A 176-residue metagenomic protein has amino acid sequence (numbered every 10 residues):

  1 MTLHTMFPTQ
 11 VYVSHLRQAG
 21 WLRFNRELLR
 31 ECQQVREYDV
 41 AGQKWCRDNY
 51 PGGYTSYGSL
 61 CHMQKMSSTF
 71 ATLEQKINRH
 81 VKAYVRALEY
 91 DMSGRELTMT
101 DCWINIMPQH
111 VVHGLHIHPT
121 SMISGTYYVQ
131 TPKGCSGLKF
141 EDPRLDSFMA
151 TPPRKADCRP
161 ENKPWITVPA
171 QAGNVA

Functional and structural regions predicted by a protein language model:
M1-D91: Non-heme Fe(II)/2-oxoglutarate
Y12-Q18, Y84, R95-E96, V112 (+1 more regions): Aromatic-enriched hydrophobic runs in primary sequence
G20, G42, G52-G53, G58 (+5 more regions): Residue-identity detector for glycine
H62, S68-T98, P108-M122, V129-K133: Active-site region of the double-stranded beta-helix
T98-A176: Catalytic core of non-heme Fe(II) oxygenases with the double-stranded beta-helix
